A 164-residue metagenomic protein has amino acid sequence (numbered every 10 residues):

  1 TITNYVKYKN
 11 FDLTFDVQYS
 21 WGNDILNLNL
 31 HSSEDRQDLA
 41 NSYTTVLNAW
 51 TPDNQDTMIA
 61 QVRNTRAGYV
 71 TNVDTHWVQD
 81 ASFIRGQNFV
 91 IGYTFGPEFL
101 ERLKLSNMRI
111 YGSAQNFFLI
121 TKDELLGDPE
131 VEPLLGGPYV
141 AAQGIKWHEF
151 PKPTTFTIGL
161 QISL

Functional and structural regions predicted by a protein language model:
K7, Q18-S20, S113-F117, S163: Outer-membrane beta-barrel pore domains and translocons
N10-T14, E98-F99: Repeated loop/turn-to-beta-strand initiation elements of outer-membrane beta-barrel proteins
D12-D80, G127-Y139: Surface-exposed, extracytoplasmic segments of Gram-negative outer-membrane nutrient-acquisition systems
F15, I110-G112, L160: Membrane-embedded beta-strand positions of outer-membrane beta-barrel proteins
H76-R85, F150-K152: Short sequence motifs at beta-strands and strand-loop junctions characteristic of Gram-negative outer-membrane
P97-I110: Short loop/turn motifs that connect adjacent beta-strands in outer-membrane beta-barrel proteins
K152-L164: Outer-membrane beta-barrel "beta-signal"
